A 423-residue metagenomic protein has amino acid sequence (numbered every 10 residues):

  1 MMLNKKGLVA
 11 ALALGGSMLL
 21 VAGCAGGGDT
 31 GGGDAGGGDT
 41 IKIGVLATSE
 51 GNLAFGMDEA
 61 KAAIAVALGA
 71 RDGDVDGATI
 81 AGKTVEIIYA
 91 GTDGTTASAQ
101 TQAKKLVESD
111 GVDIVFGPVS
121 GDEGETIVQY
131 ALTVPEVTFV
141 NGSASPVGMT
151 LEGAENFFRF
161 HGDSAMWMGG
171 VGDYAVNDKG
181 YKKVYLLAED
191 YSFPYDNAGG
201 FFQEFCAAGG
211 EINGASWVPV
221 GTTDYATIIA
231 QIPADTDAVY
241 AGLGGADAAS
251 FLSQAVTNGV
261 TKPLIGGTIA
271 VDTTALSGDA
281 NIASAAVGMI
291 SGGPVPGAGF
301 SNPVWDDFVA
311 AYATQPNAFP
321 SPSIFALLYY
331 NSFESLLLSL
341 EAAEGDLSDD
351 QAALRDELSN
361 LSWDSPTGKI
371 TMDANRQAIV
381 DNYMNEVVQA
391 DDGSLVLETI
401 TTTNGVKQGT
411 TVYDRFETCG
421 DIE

Functional and structural regions predicted by a protein language model:
M1-K42, T418-E423: Short, low-complexity disordered leader/linker segments with a strong preference for bacterial N-terminal type II
N4, D29-A35, F55-A62, D74-L151 (+3 more regions): Beta-alpha junction/loop-to-helix N-cap segments that form part of ligand/metal-binding clefts
G37, I41-A67, R71, A90-A97 (+5 more regions): Extracytoplasmic "Venus flytrap"
G56-V75, S98, W167-G170, S192-E211 (+1 more regions): Short, solvent-exposed amphipathic alpha-helices that sit in or adjacent to ligand/effector-binding or catalytic
V112-W217, P263-S291: Extracytoplasmic ligand/sensor domains, especially the bilobed periplasmic-binding protein
A255-Y330, A342-E344, E398, T403-I422: Extracellular/periplasmic periplasmic-binding protein-like sensory domains
E341-D356: Short, charged, surface-exposed loops that flank catalytic or proteolytic processing sites
S359-E423: Solvent-exposed, acidic/polar segments of extracytosolic/periplasmic ligand-binding ectodomains
